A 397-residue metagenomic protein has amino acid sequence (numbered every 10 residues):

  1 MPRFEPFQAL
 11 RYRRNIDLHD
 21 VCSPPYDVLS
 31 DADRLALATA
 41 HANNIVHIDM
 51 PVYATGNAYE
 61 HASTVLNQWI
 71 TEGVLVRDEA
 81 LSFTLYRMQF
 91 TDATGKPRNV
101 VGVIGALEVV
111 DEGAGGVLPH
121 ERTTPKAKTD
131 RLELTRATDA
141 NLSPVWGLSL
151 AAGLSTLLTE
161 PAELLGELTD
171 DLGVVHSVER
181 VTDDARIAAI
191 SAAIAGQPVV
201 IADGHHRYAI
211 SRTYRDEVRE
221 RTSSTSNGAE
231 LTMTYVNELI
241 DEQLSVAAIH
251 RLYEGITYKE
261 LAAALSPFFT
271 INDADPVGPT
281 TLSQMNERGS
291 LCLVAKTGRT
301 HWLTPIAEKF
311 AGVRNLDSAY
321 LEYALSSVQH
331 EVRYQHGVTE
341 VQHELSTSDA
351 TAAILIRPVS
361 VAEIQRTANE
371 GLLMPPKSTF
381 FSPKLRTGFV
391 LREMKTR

Functional and structural regions predicted by a protein language model:
M1-R397: Surface-exposed, charge/polar-rich loops and edge strands
